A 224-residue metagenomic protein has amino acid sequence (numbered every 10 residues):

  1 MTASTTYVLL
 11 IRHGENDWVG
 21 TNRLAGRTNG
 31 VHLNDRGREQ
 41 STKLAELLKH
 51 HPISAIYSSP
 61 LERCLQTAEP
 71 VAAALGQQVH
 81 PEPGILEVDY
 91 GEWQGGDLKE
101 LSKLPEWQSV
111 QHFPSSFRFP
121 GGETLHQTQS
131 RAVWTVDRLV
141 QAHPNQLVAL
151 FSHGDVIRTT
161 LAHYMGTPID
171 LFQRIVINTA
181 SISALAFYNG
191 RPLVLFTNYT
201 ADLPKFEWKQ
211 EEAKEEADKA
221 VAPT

Functional and structural regions predicted by a protein language model:
T2-Y7, V88-K99, Q141, Q146 (+1 more regions): Acidic, low-complexity terminal tails and accessory targeting/binding regions of phosphate-metabolizing enzymes
A3, K43-Q108, P223-T224: Phosphate-coordination/substrate-recognition cap region in phosphate-metabolizing enzymes
H13, H153: Short, conserved phosphate/pyrophosphate- and ester-handling motifs at nucleotide-, phospho-/glycolipid
E15-V71, R118-V133: Loop-to-helix element that buttresses phosphate recognition and phosphoryl-transfer chemistry
N16, V156-I157: Short active-site segment of divalent metal-dependent hydrolases/proteases that encodes the spacing between
H32, A73-V133, A186, L193-Y199 (+1 more regions): Phosphate-handling substructures
P70, T159-H163: Active-site signature of alpha/beta-hydrolase-fold catalytic machinery across serine- and Asp/Cys-nucleophile hydrolases
